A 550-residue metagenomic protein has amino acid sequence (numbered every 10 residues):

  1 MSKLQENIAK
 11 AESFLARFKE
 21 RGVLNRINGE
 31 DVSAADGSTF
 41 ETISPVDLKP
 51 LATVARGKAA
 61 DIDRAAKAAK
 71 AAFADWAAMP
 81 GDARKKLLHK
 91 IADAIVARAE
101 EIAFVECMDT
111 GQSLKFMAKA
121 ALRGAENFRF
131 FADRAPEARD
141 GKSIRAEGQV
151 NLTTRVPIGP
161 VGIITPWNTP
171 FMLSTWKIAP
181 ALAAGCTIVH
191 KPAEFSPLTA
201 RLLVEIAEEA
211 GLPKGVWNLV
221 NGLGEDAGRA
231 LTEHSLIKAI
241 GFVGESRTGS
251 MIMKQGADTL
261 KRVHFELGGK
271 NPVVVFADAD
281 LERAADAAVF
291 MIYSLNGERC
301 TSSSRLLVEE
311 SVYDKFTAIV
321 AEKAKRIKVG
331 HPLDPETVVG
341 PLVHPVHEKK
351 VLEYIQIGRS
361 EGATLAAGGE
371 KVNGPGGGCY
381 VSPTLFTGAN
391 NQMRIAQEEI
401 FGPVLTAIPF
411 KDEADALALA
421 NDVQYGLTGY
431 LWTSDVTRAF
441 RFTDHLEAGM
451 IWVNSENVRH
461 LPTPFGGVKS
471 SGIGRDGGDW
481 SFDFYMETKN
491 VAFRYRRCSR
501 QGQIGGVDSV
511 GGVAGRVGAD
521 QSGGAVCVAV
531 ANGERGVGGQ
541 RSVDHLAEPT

Functional and structural regions predicted by a protein language model:
M1-P45: Hydrophobic face of amphipathic alpha-helices that form TPR/SEL1-like repeat modules and related alpha-solenoid
K49-A138, G148: Glycine-rich loop-to-alpha-helix module at the N-terminal edge of alpha/beta enzyme cores
K49-T53, I237, V274, K328-V329 (+5 more regions): Conserved C-terminal structural/oligomerization subdomain of aldehyde/semialdehyde dehydrogenase
P50-G57, A72-A78, G162-I163, V273-F276 (+5 more regions): Short, well-ordered beta-strand elements within core beta-sheets of diverse protein domains
V96, R139-R283, F410: Rossmann-like NAD(P) dinucleotide-binding subdomain of oxidoreductase/dehydrogenase enzymes
A239, R247-N390, A414, V453 (+2 more regions): ALDH superfamily catalytic-core signature
Q521, G533-R535, R541, H545-P549: Alpha-helix boundary/capping motif
